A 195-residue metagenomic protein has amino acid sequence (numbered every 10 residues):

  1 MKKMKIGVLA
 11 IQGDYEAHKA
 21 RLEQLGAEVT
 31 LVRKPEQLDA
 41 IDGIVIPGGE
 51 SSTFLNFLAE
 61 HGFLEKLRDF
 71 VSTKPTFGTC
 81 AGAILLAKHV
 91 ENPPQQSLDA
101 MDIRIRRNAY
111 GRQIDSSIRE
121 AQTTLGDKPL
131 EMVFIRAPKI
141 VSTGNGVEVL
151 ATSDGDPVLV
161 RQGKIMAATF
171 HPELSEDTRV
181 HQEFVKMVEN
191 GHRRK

Functional and structural regions predicted by a protein language model:
M1-H61, K66-D69, T178-Q182, K186-K195: N-terminal beta1-alpha1 cap of cysteine-dependent amidohydrolase-like domains
M1-K2, Q37-D39, D69, F77 (+3 more regions): Solvent-exposed alpha-helices and their adjacent loops that cap or buttress functional pockets in soluble metabolic
I11, A81, F170: Cofactor-binding loop segments of dinucleotide-utilizing enzymes, especially the Rossmann-like FAD- and NAD(P)+-binding
K19, A87-H89, N145: Short, well-ordered secondary-structure micro-motifs
V29-T30, T76, I165: Hydrophobic anchor at the start of a short beta-strand that flanks the dinucleotide cofactor-binding loop
I46, G78, A168: Redox-cofactor binding/interface segments in oxidoreductases and associated redox assembly factors
S51-Q122: Cysteine-nucleophile active-site neighborhood
R107-K195: Amide-donor transfer/coupling interface in amidating biosynthetic enzymes
